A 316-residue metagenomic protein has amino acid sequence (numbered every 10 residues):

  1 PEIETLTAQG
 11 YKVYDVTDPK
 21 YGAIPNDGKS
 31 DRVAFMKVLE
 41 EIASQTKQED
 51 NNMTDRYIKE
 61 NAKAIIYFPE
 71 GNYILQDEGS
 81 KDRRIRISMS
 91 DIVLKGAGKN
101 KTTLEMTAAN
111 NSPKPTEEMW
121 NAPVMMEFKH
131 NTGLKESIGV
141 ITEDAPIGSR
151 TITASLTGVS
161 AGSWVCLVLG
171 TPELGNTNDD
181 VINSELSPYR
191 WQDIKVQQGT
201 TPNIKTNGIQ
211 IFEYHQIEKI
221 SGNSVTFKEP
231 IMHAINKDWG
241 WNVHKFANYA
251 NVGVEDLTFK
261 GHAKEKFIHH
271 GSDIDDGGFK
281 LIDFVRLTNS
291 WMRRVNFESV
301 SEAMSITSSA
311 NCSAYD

Functional and structural regions predicted by a protein language model:
P1-D256, K260-H270, G278: Extracellular "leader-to-stem" segments immediately downstream of a signal peptide or signal-anchor in secreted/lumenal
P25-K29, D82, F279-D283, L287 (+2 more regions): Alpha-helix capping and helix-loop boundary segments enriched in small/acidic/polar residues
K59, I209, F246, I274-D275 (+3 more regions): Low-complexity, polar/charged sequence tracts that form flexible coils or short amphipathic helices and often embed
F68-E70, S155, V285, T307 (+1 more regions): Short His-Asn-centered micro-motif
S80-R86, V285-N296: Short, charged low-complexity intrinsically disordered segments located at boundaries of structured domains
D91, N100, A250-G261, T288-S301 (+1 more regions): Right-handed parallel beta-helix
